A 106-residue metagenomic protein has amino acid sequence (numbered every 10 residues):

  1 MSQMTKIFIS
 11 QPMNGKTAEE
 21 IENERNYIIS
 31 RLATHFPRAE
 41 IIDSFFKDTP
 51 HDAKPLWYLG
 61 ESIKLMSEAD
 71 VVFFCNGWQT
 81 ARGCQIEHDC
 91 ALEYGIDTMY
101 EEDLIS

Functional and structural regions predicted by a protein language model:
M1-S106: Conserved catalytic or regulatory cores that recognize and/or transform ribose-phosphate-containing ligands
